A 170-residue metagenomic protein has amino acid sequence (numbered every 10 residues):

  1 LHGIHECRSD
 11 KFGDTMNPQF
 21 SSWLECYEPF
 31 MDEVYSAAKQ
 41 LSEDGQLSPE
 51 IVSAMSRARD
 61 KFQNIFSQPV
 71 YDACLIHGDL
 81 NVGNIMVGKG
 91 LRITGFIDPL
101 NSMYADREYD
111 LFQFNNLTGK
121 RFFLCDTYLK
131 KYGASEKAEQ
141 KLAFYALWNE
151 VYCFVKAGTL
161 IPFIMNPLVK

Functional and structural regions predicted by a protein language model:
L1-R8, E150, F154: Hydrophobic recognition helices of helix-based DNA-binding modules
G3-G78, G88: An alpha-helical support segment within catalytic cores of ATP-dependent transferases
R8, K89, L100, A146-N149: Residues that line or immediately flank small-molecule/substrate-binding pockets and catalytic motifs
N17-L24, E28, V82, N101 (+2 more regions): Alpha-helix N-cap/helix-start and coil->helix boundary motif
D32-Y35, F112-K170: Helix-rich C-terminal or lid/interface subdomains of diverse kinases
S36-S53, G78-G83, N101-R107, V155-L160 (+1 more regions): Short, surface-exposed, charge-dense and proline/glycine-enriched linear segments
D72-I76, N81-Q140: Active-site Asp-x-Gly
